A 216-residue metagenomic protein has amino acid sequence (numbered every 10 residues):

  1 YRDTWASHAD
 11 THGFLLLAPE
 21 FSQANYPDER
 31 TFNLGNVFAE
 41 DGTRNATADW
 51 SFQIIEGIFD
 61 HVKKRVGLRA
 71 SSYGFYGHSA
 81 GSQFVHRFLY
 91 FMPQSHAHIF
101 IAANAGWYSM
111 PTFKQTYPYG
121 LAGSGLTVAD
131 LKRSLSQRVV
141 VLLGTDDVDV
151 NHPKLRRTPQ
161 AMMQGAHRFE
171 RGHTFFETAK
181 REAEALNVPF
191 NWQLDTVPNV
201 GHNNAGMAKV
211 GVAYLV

Functional and structural regions predicted by a protein language model:
Y1-S72: Serine-hydrolase catalytic machinery in alpha/beta-hydrolase-like enzymes
S7-H12, G67-R69, M92-S95, L131-S136 (+1 more regions): Extracellular/periplasmic catalytic domains that process cell-envelope and extracellular macromolecules
E20-A24, G106, V200: Short beta-to-alpha linker loops that shape the active-site pocket of alpha/beta-hydrolase fold enzymes
R44-I55, Q115-Y117, R168-H173, N204-M207: Phosphate/oxyanion-binding active-site loops and adjacent basic polyanion-contact surfaces
F75-G77: Short beta-strand immediately N-terminal to the catalytic nucleophile in serine-hydrolase-like folds
S82-Q94, V210-V212: Short glycine-enriched nucleophile-adjacent loop and the immediately C-terminal alpha-helix near the catalytic center
I99-E184: The feature captures the conserved acid-bearing segment of alpha/beta-hydrolase catalytic domains
E170-V216: C-terminal catalytic histidine-bearing segment of alpha/beta-hydrolase fold enzymes
